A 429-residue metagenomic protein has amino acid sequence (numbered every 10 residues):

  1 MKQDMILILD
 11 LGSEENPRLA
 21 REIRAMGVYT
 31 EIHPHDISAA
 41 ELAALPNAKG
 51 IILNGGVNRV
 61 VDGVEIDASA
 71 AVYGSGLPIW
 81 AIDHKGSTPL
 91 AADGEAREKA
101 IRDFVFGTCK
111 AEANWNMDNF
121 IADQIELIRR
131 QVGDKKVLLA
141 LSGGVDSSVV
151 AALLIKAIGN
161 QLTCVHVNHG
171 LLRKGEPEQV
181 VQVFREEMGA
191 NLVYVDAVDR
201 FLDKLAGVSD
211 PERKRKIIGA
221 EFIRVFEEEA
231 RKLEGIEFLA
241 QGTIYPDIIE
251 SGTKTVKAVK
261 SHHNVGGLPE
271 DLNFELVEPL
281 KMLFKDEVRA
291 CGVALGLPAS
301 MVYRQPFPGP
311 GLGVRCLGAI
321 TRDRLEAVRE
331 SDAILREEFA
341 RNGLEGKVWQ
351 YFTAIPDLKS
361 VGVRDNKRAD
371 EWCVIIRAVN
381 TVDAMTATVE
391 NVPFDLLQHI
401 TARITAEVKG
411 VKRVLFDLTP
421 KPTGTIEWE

Functional and structural regions predicted by a protein language model:
M1-E237, G252-E429: RNA-binding accessory domains that recognize and position tRNA/RNA substrates
Q241-T243: Extended catalytic-interface subdomain
